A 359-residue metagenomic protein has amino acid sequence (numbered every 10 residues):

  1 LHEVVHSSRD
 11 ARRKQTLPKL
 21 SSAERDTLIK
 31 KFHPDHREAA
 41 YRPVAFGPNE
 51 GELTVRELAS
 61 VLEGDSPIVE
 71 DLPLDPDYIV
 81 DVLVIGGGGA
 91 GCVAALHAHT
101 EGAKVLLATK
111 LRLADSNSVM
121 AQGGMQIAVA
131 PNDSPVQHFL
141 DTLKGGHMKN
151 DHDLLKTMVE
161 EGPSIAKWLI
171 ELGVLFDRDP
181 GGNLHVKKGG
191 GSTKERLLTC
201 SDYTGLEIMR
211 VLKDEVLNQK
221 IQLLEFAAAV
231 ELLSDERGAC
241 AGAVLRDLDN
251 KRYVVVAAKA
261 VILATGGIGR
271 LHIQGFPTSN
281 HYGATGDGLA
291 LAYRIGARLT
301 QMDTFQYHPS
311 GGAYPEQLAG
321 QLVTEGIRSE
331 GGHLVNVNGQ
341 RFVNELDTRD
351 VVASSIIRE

Functional and structural regions predicted by a protein language model:
L1-D81: Extreme N-terminal leader/targeting segments of oxidoreductases
L1-S7, L291, A297-E359: An anion/pyrophosphate-binding glycine-rich loop and adjacent beta-alpha core in soluble alpha-beta enzymes
H36, A45-T54, E171-R252, A257 (+3 more regions): Conserved redox-cofactor binding core of oxidoreductases
D81-L107: N-terminal Rossmann-like FAD-binding beta1-loop-alpha1 element of flavoenzymes
L83-I85, V255-G266, A292: Short hydrophobic core segments
G88-A90, R112, Y203, I268: Residue-level detector of alpha-helix initiation sites
H99-M125, P131: Glycine-rich FAD pyrophosphate-binding loop
I127-M158: Glycine-rich active-site loop/strand segments that organize a redox cofactor
